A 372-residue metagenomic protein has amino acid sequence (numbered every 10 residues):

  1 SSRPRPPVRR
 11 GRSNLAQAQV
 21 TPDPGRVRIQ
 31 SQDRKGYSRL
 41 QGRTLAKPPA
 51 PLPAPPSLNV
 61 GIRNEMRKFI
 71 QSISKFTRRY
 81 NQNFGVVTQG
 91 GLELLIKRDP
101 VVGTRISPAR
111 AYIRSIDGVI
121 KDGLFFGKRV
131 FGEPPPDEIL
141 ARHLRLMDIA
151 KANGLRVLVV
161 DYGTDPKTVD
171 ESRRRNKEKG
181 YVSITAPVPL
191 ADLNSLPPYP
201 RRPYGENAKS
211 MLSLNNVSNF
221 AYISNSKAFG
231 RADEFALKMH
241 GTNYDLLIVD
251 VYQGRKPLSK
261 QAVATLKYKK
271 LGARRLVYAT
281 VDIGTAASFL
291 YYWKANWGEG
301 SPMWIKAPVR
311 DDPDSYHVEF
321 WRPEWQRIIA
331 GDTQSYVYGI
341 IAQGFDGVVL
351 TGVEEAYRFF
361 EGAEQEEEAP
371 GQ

Functional and structural regions predicted by a protein language model:
S1-Q372: Glycan-processing catalytic domains of CAZymes
